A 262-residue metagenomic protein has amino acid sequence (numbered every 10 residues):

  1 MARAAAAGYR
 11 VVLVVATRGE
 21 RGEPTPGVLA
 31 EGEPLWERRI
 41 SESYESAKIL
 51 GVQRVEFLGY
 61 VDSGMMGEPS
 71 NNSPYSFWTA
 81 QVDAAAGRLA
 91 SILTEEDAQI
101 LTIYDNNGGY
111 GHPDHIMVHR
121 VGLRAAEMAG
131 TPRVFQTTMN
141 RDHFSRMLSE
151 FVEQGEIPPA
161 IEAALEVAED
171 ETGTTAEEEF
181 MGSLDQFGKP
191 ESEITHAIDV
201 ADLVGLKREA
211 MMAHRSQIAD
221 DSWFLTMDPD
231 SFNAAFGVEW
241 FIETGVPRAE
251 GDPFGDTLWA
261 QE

Functional and structural regions predicted by a protein language model:
M1-D97, L123-M128, I242, E250: Active-site rim/loop-helix segments in enzyme catalytic domains that contact anionic ligands
S70-N71, Y75, T79-E262: Metal-dependent de-N-acetylase/amidase catalytic core
